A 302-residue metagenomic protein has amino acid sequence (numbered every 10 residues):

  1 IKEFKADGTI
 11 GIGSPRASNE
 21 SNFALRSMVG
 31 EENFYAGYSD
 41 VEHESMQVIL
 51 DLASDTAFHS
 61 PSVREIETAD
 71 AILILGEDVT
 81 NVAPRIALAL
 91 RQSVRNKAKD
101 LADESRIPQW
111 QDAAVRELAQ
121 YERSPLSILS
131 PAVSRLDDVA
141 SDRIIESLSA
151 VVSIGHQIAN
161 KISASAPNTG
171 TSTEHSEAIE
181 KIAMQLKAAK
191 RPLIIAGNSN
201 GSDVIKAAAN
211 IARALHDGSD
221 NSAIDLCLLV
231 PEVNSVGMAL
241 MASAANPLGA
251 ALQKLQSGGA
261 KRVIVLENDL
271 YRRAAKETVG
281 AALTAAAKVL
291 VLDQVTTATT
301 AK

Functional and structural regions predicted by a protein language model:
I1-K302: Catalytic alpha/large subunits of respiratory electron-transfer oxidoreductases, centered on bis-MGD molybdoenzymes
